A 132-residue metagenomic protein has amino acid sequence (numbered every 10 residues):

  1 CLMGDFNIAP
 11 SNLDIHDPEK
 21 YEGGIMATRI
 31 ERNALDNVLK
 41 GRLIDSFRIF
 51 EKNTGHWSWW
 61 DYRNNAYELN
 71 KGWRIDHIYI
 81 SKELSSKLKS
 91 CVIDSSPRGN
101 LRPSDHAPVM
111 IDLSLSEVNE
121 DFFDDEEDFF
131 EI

Functional and structural regions predicted by a protein language model:
I8: Short, glycine/acidic-enriched loop or turn micro-motifs at the edges of active sites
S11-I132: Metal-dependent phosphoester-hydrolase catalytic domains
